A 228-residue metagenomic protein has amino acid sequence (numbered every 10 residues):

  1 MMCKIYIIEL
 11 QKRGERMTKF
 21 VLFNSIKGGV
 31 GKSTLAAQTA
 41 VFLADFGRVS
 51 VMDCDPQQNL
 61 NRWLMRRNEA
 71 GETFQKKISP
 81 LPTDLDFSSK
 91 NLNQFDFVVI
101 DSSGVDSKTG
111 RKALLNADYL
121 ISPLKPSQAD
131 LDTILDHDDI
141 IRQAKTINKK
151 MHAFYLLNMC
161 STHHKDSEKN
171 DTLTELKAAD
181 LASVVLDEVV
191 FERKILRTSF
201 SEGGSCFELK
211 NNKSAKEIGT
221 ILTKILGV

Functional and structural regions predicted by a protein language model:
M1-M17: Short, intrinsically disordered or compositionally biased N-terminal tails of bacterial proteins
R13-R16, F20-I26, V30, A37 (+3 more regions): P-loop/Walker-type NTP enzyme "switch/lid" segment
S33-A37, I134-L135: Motif I (Walker A/P-loop) of helicase-class P-loop NTPases
S50-V51, I100, S122, Y155-L157: Structural beta-sheet core signal
T109-Q128: Inter-motif core of Ras-like GTPase G domains
I134-N148: Conserved C-terminal guanine-recognition region of P-loop GTPase G domains, centered on the G4
M159-S161, T172-G204: Beta-strand-loop-alpha "switch" segments that mediate conformational coupling across diverse proteins
F200-S214: C-terminal boundary of histidine-terminating zinc-finger modules
